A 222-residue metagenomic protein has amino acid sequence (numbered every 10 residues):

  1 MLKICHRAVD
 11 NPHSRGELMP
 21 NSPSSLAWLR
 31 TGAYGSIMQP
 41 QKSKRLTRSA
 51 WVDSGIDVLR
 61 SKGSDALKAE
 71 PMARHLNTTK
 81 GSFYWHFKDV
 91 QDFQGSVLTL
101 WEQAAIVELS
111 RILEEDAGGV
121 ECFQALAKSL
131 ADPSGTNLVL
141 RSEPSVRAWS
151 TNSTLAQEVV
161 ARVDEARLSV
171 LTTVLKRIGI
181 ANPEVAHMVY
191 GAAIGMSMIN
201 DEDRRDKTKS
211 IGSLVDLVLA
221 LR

Functional and structural regions predicted by a protein language model:
L2-H6, D10-M38, S129, E202-R222: C-terminal peripheral helix-coil segments that are non-catalytic and often amphipathic
P40, Q157-A161, V174-R222: Hydrophobic/aromatic-rich alpha-helical bundle segments in the mid-to-C-terminal region
A50, S54, V58-S96: Helix-turn-helix
A50, S54-K62, E108-E115, V146 (+1 more regions): Solvent-exposed, amphipathic alpha-helical segments
V52, G95, Q124, L168-T172 (+2 more regions): An amphipathic alpha-helix signature
S96, S110-L140, V189: Hydrophobic alpha-helical connector segments
T99-A105: Short, basic, alpha-helical segments at the C-terminal edge of helix-turn-helix-like DNA-binding modules
I106, T136-P144, T151-G179, E184-H187: Amphipathic alpha-helical packing segments from all-alpha helical-bundle domains
